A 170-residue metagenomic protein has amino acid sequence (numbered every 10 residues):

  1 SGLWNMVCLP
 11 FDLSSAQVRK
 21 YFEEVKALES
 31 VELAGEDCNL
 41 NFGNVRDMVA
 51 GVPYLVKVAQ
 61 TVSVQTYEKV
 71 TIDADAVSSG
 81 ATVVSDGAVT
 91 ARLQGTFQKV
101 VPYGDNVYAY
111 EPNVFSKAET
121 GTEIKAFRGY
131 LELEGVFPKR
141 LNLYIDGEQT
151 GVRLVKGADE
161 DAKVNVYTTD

Functional and structural regions predicted by a protein language model:
S1-Y21, N41-G151: A short, polar beta-strand/turn micro-motif
E23-E32, Q149-D170: C-terminal outer-membrane/trafficking sorting elements
A34-F42: Short linear interaction motifs
E36, I72-A74, S85, I145 (+2 more regions): Intrinsic disorder/low-complexity signal
